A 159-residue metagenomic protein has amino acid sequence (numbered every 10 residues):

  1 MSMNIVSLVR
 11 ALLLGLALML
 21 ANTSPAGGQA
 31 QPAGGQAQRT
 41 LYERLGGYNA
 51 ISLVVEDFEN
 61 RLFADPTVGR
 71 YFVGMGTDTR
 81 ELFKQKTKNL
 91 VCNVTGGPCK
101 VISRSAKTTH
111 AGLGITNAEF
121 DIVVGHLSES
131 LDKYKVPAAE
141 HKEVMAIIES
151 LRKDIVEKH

Functional and structural regions predicted by a protein language model:
M1-L13: Bacterial N-terminal signal peptides that target proteins for export
M1-M3, M19, M75, M145: Detector for methionine-enriched segments
V6, A21-S24: Residue-level detector of intrinsically disordered/flexible regions characterized by low predicted structural confidence
A11-N22: Bacterial N-terminal signal peptides
A26-H159: Core of compact, soluble alpha-helical bundle domains
